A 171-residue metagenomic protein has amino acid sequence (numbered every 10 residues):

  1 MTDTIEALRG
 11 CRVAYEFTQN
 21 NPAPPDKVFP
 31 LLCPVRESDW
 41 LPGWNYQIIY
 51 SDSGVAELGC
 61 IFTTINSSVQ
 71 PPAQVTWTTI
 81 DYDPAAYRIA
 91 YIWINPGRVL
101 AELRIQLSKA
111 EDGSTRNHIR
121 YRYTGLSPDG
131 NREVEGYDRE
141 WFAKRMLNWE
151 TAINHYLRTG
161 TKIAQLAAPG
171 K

Functional and structural regions predicted by a protein language model:
M1-G54: Hydrophobic ligand-binding cavity/cleft-lining segments
A14-E16, P72-W77, V99-R104: Short, surface-exposed coil-to-beta transition loops
N20, R36-D39, I48-P96, A152-K171: Glycine-rich portal/gate segments that line the openings of hydrophobic small-molecule binding cavities
P22-D26, D81-Y87, Q106-R116: A short, structured loop/turn motif at beta-sheet edges
K27-F29, W40, P72-Q74, I89 (+2 more regions): Short acidic, gly/pro-rich beta-turn/loop elements at beta-sheet edges and active-site/ligand-binding grooves
I92-N148, A164-L166: Beta-strand/loop substructures that line and gate deep hydrophobic ligand-binding cavities in soluble
